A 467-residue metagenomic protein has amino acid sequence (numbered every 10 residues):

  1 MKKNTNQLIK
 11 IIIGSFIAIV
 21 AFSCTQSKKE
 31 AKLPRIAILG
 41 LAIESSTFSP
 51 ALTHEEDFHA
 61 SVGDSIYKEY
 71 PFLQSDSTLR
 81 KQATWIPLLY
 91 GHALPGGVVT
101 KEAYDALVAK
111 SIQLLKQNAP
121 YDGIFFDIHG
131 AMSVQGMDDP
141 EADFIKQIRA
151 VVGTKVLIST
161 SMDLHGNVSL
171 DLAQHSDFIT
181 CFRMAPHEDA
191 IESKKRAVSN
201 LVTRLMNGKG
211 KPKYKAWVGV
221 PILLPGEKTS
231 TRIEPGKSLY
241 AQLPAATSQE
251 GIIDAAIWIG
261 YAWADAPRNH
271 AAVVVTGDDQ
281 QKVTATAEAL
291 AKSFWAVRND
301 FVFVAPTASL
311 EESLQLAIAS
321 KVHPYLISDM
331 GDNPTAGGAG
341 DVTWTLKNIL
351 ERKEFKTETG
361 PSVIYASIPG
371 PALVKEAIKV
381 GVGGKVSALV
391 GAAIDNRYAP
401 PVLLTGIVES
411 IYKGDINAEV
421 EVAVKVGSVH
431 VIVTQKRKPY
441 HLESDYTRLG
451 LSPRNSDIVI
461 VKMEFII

Functional and structural regions predicted by a protein language model:
K2-I12: Bacterial N-terminal signal peptides that target proteins for export
F22-S23: C-terminal motif of bacterial Sec signal peptides marking the signal peptidase cleavage site
E30-K32, R80, Q113-D122, S313-Y325: Glycine-rich phosphate/diphosphate-binding loops that line cofactor/substrate pockets in enzymes
E30-L79: N-terminal amphipathic/basic leader segments beginning at the initiator methionine
P34-I36, E227-S428, I432-K436: Hard-cation-handling environments
A37, L41-E44, F48-P50, K101-A103 (+5 more regions): Active-site histidine-anchored catalytic micro-motif
P87, A109, W295, A418-I467: Extended hydrophobic packing segments that form well-structured cores
L205-G236: Internal, active-site/partner-interface "lid" segment
